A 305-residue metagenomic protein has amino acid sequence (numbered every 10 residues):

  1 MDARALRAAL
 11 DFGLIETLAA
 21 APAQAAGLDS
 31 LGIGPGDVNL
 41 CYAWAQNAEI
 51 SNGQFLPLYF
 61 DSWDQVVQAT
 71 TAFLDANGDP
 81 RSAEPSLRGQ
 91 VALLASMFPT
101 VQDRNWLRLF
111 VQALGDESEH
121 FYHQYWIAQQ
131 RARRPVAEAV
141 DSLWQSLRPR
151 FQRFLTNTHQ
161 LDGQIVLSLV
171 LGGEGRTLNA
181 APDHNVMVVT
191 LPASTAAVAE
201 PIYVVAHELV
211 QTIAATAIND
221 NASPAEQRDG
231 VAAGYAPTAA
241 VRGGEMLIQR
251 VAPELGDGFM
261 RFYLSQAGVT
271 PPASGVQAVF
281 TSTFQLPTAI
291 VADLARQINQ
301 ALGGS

Functional and structural regions predicted by a protein language model:
M1-F121: N-terminal low-structure segments adjacent to metalloprotease catalytic domains across cellular compartments
A92, E174-L209: Active-site scaffold of zinc-dependent metalloenzymes
Y122-D183, E254: Auxiliary, metal-adjacent structural segments of Zn-dependent hydrolase domains
E138-Q145, E200, G234, T238: Soluble non-cytosolic domains of exported or imported proteins
A199-P224, T238-M246: Active-site recognition of the HExxH zinc-binding catalytic motif
Q227-T270: Extended, compositionally biased non-globular segments
G256-S305: Pan-zinc metallopeptidase signature
